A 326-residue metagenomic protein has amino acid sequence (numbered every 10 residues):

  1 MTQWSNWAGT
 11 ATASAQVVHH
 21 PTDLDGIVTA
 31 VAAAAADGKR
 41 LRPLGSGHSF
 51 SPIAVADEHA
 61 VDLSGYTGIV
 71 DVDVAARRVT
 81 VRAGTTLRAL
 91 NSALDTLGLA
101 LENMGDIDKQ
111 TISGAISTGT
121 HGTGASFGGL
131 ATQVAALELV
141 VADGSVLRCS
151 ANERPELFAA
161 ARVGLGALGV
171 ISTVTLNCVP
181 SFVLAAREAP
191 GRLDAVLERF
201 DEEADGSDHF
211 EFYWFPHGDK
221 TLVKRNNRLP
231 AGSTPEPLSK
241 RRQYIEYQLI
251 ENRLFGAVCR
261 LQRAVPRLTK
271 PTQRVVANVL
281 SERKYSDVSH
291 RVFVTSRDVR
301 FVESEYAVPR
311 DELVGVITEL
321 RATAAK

Functional and structural regions predicted by a protein language model:
M1-K326: Noncatalytic alpha-helical scaffold of FAD-dependent oxidoreductases
